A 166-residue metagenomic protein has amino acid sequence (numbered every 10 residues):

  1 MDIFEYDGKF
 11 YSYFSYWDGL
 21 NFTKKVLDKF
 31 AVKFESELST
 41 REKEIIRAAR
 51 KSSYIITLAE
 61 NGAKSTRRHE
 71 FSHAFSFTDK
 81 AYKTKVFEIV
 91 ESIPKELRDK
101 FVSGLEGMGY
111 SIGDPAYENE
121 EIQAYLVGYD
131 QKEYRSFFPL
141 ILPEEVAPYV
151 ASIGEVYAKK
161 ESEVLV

Functional and structural regions predicted by a protein language model:
M1-S53, K159, E163-V166: A metal-dependent hydrolase signature that marks the N-terminal structural subdomain at the beginning of catalytic folds
N21, S39, K80-A81, P94-K95: Residues that cap or delimit alpha-helices
A48-Y54, E91-V166: Metalloprotease/metallohydrolase-associated module, dominated by Zn2+-dependent proteases
S53-R68: Short pre-active-site segment immediately N-terminal to the catalytic Zn-binding motif
A59-G62, S72, K80, Q131: Short, flexible loop/turn elements at secondary-structure junctions
S65-T78, A124: Active-site recognition of the HExxH zinc-binding catalytic motif
F75, K83-K85, Y134-R135: Short catalytic/ligand-binding loop motif for oxyanion handling, primarily in non-cytosolic enzymes, centered on
A81-E91: Short acidic alpha-helical/loop segments enriched in Asp/Glu that coordinate divalent cations
